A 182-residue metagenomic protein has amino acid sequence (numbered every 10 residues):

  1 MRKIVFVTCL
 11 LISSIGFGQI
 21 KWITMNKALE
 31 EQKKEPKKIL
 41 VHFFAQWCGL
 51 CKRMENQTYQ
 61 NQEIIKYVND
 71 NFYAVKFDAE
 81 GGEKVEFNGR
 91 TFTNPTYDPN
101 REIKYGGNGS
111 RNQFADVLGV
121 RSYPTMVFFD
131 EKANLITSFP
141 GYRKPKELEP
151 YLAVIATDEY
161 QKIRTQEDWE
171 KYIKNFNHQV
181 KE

Functional and structural regions predicted by a protein language model:
M1-I20: Bacterial Sec-dependent N-terminal signal peptides
K21-I39, V68: A short beta-strand-turn-helix
E35-G49, A74: Short active-site neighborhood of thiol/selenol oxidoreductases, capturing the structured segment around
K38, T93-E102, R111-V127: Structural micro-motif
Q46-R53, P124-V127: C-type cytochrome heme c attachment motif
K52-N69: Typically the conserved alpha-helix immediately C-terminal to a functionally engaged Cys/Sec in thioredoxin-like
Y67-F87: Structural microenvironment flanking redox-active thiols in thiol-disulfide oxidoreductases
G119, D130, I136-E182: Non-globular targeting/processing and membrane-anchoring segments
